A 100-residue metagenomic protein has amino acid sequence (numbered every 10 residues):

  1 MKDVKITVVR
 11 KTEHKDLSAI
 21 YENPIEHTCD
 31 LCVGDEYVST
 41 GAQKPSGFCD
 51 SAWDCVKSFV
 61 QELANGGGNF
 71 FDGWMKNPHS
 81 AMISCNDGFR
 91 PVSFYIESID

Functional and structural regions predicted by a protein language model:
K2, E13-N23: Short, structured beta-strand/loop micro-motifs enriched in basic residues and often containing a Trp
D3-T7, E36-V38, S93-S98: Ser/Thr- (and often Asn-) enriched beta-sheet segments in non-cytosolic proteins
R10-T12, D100: Beta-strand elements of well-folded, non-transmembrane domains
T12-H14, Q43-P45: Short loop/turn segments at secondary-structure transitions that flank enzyme active sites
A19-K44: Short, flexible N-terminal segments of the mature chain
K44-C55: Short, Lys/Arg- and Gly-enriched loop/turn segments at beta-strand edges
S58-D100: Short, compact, well-ordered microdomains
